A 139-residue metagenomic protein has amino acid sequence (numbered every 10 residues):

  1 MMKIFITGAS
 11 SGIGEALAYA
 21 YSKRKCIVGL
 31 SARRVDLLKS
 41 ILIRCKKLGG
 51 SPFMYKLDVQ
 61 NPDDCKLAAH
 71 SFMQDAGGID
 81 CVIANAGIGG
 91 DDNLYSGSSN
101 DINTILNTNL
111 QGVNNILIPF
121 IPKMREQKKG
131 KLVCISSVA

Functional and structural regions predicted by a protein language model:
S10-S11: Conserved glycine-rich cofactor-binding loop
R24-I41: Conserved glycine-rich Rossmann-like NAD(P)H-binding loop of the short-chain dehydrogenase/reductase
L57-L67, S99: The beta1-alpha1 cofactor-binding region of Rossmann-like NAD(H)/NADP(H)-dependent oxidoreductases
N85-G90: Conserved NAD(P)H cofactor-binding loop of Rossmann-fold oxidoreductase domains
N93-L106, K129: Substrate-binding pocket helix/loop in short-chain dehydrogenase/reductase
L117-I118: A short, exposed helix-loop element centered on a Lys and neighboring polar residues
S137: Residue(s) in the substrate-gating loop at a strand-loop-helix junction that position the organic substrate next
